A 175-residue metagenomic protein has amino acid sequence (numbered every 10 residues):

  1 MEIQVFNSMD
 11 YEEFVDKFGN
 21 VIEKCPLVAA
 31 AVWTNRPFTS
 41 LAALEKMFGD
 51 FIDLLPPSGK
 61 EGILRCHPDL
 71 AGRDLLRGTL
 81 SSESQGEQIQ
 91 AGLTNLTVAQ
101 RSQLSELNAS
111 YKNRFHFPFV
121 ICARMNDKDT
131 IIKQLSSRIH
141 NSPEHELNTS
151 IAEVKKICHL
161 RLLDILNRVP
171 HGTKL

Functional and structural regions predicted by a protein language model:
I3-S8, N20, L27-L107, I157-L175: Aromatic-anchored, charged helix-turn/loop surface patch used as a conserved interaction hotspot
F14: Surface-exposed, charge/polar-rich loops and edge strands
L96-Q100, L104-V169: C-terminal non-catalytic interaction appendages of large macromolecular assemblies
